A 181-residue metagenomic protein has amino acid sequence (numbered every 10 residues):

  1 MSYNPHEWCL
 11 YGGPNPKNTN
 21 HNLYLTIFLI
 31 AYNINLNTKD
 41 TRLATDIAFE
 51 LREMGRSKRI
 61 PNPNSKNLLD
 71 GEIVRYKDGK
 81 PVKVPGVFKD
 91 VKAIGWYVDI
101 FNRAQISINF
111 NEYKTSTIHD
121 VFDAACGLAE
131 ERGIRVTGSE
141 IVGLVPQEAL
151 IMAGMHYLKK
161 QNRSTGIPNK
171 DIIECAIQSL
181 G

Functional and structural regions predicted by a protein language model:
M1-G181: Long, contiguous binding/interaction regions
